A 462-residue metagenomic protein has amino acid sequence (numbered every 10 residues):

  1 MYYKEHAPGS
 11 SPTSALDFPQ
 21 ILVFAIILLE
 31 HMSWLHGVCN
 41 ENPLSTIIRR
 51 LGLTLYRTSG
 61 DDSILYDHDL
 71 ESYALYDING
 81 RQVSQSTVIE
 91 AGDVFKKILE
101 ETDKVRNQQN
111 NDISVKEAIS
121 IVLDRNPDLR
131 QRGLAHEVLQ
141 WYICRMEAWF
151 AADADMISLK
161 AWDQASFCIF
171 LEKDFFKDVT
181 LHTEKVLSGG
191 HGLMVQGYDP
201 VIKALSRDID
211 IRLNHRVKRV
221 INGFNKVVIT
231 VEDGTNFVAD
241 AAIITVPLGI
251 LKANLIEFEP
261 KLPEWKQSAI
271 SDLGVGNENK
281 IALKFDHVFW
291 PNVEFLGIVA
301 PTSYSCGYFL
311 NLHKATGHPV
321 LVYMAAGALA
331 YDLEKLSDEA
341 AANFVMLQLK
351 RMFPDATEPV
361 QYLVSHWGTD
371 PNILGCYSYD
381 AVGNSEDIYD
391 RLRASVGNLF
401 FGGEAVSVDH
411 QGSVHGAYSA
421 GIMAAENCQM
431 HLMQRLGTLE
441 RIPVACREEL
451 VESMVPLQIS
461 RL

Functional and structural regions predicted by a protein language model:
M1-L462: FAD-dinucleotide binding site
